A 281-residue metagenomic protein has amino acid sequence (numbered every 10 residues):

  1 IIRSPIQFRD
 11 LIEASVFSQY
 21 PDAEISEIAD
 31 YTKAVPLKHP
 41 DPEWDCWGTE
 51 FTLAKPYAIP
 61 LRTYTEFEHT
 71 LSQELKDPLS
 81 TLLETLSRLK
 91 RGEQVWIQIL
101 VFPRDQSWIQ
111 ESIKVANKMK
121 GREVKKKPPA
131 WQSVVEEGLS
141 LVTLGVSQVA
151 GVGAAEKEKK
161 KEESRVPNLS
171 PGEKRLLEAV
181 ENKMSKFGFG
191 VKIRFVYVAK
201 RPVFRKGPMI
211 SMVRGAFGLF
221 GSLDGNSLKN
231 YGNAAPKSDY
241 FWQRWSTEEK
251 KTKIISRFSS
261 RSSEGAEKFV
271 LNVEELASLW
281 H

Functional and structural regions predicted by a protein language model:
I1-H281: Extended, folded cores of ATP/NTP-driven motor/assembly subunits in large transport and secretion machines
